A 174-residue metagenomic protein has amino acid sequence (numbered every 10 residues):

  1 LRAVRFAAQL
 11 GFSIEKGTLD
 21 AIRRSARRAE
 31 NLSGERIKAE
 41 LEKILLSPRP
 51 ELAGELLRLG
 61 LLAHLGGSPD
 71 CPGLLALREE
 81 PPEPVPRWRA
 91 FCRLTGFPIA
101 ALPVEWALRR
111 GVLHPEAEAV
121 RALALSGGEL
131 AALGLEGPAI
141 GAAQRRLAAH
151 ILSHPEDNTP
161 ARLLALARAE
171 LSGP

Functional and structural regions predicted by a protein language model:
L1-P84, A122, P138-Q144, A148-I151 (+2 more regions): Glycine- and charge-enriched loop/helix tracts that form the active or gating conduit in phosphate/cation-handling
P81-L113: C-terminal structural cap/anchor segments
V112-R146: C-terminal accessory/binding modules appended to enzymatic or scaffolding proteins
